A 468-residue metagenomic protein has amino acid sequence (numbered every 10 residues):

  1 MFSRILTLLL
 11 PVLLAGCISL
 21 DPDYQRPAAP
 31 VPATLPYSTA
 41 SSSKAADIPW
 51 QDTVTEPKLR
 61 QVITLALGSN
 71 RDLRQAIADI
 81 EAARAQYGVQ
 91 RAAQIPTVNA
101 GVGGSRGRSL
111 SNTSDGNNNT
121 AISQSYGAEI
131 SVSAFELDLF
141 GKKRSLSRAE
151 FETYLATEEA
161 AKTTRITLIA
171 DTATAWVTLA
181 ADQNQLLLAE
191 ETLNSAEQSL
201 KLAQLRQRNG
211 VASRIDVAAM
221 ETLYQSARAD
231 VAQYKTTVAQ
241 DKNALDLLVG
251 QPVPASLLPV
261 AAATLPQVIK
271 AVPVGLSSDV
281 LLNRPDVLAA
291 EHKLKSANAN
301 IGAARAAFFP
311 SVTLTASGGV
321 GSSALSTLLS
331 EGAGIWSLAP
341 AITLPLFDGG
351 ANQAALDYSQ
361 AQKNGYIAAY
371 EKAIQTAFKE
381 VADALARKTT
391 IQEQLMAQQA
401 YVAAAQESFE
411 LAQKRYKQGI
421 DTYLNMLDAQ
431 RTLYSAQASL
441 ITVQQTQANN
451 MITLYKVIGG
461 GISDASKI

Functional and structural regions predicted by a protein language model:
M1-G68, F151, K235-L282, A324-L325 (+2 more regions): Terminal intrinsically disordered/low-complexity segments used for targeting and assembly
I18, K143, E159-L276, R387 (+1 more regions): Periplasmic alpha-helical coiled-coil/stalk elements that build and connect Gram-negative outer-membrane
S41, A45-V54, G103-V132, A255-P273 (+3 more regions): Small/polar, glycine/serine/threonine/aspartate-rich low-complexity segments that form flexible
K44-D47, D52, K58, L67 (+9 more regions): Amphipathic alpha-helical coiled-coil scaffold segments and their short linker/junction regions
I63, G127-S131, W176, S277 (+2 more regions): Membrane-embedded beta-strand positions in outer-membrane beta-barrel channels/transporters
R74-Q75, R91, L137-R165, I215 (+6 more regions): Sec/SRP-type N-terminal targeting helices
I77, S147, R214-T222, Y423-Q430: Short, charged, amphipathic alpha-helical segments
E197-K201, S226-S256, A304, I391 (+1 more regions): Short segments within alpha-helical structural elements
